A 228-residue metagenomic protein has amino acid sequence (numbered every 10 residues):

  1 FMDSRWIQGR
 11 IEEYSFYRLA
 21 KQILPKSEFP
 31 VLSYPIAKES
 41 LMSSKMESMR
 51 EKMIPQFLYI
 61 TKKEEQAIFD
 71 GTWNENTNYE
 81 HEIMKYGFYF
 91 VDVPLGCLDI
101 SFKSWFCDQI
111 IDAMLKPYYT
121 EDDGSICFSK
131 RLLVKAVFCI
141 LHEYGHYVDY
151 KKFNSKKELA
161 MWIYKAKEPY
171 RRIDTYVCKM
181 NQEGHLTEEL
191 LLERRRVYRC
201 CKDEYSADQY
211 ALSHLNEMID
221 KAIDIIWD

Functional and structural regions predicted by a protein language model:
F1-S43, G124, F128, V148-D149 (+2 more regions): N-terminal low-structure segments adjacent to metalloprotease catalytic domains across cellular compartments
E12, V137, D203: Hydrophobic (often cysteine-bearing) scaffold residues that line and stabilize catalytic clefts of nucleotide/cofactor
P55-V134, Y147-K151: Active-site scaffold of zinc-dependent metalloenzymes
F69, N74, Y86-F88, G124-F128 (+4 more regions): Polar low-complexity intrinsically disordered regions
F106-R131, K157-L192: Mixed-charge, low-complexity intrinsically disordered segments
K135-E143: Short alpha-helical catalytic segment bearing the HExxH-like zincin motif of zinc-dependent metalloproteases
E143, Y147, K151, H214-E217: Short alpha-helical functional segments enriched in proximate histidine and acidic residues
Y164-D228: Metalloprotease/metallohydrolase-associated module, dominated by Zn2+-dependent proteases
